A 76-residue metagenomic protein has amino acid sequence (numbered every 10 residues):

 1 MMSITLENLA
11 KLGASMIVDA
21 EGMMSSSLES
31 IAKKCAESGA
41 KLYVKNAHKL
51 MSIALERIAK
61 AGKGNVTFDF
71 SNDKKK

Functional and structural regions predicted by a protein language model:
M1-K76: General marker for long, soluble alpha-helical cores
